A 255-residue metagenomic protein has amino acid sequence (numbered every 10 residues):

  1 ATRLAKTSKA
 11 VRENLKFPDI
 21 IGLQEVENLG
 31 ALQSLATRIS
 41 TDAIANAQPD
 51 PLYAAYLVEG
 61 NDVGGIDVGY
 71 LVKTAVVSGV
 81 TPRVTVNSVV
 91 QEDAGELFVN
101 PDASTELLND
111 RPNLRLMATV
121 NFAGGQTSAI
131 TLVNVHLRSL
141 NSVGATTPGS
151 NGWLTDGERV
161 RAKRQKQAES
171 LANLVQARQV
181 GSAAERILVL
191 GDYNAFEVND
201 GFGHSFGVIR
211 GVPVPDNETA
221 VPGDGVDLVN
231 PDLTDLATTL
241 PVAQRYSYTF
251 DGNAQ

Functional and structural regions predicted by a protein language model:
A1-Q255: Divalent cation-coordinating acidic motifs and surrounding scaffolds that mediate Ca2+/Mg2+/Mn2+/Zn2+-dependent binding
